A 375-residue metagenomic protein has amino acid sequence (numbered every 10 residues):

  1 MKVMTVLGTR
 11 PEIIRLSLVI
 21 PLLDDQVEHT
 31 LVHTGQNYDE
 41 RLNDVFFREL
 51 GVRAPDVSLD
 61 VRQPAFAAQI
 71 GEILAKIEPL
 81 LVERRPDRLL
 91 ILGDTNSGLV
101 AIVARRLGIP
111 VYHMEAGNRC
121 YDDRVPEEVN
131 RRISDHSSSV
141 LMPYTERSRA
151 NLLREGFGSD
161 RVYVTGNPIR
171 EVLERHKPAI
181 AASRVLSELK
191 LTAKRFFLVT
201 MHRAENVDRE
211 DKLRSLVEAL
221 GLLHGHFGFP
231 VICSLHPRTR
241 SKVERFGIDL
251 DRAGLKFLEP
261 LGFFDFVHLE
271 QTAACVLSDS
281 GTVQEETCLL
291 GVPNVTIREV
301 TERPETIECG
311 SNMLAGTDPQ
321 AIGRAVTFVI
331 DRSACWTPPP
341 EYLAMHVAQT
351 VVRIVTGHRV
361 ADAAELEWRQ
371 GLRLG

Functional and structural regions predicted by a protein language model:
M4-L7, E12-L22, F46, S58-F157: Active-site and donor-binding regions of nucleotide-sugar-utilizing enzymes
D24-P55: N-terminal glycine-rich anion-binding loop in soluble enzyme alpha/beta folds
Q36-D39, D44, P64, I180-T272 (+1 more regions): Donor-nucleotide binding loops and adjacent catalytic segments primarily of GT-B fold Leloir glycosyltransferases
Q36-R41, D60, S137-K212, A315: A nucleotide-sugar donor-handling region in carbohydrate enzymes
I77, L81, H268-A273: Short alpha-helical donor nucleotide-sugar binding micro-motif in glycosyltransferases
I91-L92, G98-A101, H113-M114, L141 (+1 more regions): A donor-sugar binding/catalytic signature common to diverse glycosyltransferases and related nucleotide-sugar
R303-F328, W336-Q349: Change "using UDP/GDP/dTDP sugars" to "using nucleotide sugars
D331-G375: C-terminal amphipathic helix plus adjacent low-complexity, charged tail appended to glycosyltransferase catalytic
